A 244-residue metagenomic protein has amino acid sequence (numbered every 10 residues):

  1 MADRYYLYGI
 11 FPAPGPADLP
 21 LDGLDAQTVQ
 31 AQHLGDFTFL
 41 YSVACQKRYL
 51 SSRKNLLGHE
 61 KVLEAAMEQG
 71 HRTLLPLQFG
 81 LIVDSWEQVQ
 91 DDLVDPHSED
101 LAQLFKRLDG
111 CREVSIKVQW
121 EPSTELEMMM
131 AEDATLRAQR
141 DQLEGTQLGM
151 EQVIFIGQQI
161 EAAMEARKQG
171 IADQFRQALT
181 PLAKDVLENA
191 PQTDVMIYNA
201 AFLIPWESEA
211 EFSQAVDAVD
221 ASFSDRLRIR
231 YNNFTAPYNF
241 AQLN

Functional and structural regions predicted by a protein language model:
M1-R230, F234-N244: An interfacial alpha-helical scaffold signature
